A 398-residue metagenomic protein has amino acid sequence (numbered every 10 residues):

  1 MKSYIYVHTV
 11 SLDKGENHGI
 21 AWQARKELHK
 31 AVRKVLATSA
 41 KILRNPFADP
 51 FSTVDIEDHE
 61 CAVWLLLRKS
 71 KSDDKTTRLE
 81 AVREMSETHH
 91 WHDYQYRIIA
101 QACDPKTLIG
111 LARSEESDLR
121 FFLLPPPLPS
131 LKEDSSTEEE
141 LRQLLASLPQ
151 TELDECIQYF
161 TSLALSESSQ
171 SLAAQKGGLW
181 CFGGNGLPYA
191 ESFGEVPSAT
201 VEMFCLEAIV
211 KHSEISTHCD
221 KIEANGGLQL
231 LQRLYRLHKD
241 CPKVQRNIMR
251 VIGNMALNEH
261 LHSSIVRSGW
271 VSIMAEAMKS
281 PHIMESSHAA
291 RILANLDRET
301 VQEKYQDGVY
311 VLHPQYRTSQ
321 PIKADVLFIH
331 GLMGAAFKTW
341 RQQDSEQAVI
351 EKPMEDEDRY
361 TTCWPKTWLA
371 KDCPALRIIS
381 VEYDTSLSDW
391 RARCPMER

Functional and structural regions predicted by a protein language model:
K2-R398: N-terminal non-catalytic accessory region
